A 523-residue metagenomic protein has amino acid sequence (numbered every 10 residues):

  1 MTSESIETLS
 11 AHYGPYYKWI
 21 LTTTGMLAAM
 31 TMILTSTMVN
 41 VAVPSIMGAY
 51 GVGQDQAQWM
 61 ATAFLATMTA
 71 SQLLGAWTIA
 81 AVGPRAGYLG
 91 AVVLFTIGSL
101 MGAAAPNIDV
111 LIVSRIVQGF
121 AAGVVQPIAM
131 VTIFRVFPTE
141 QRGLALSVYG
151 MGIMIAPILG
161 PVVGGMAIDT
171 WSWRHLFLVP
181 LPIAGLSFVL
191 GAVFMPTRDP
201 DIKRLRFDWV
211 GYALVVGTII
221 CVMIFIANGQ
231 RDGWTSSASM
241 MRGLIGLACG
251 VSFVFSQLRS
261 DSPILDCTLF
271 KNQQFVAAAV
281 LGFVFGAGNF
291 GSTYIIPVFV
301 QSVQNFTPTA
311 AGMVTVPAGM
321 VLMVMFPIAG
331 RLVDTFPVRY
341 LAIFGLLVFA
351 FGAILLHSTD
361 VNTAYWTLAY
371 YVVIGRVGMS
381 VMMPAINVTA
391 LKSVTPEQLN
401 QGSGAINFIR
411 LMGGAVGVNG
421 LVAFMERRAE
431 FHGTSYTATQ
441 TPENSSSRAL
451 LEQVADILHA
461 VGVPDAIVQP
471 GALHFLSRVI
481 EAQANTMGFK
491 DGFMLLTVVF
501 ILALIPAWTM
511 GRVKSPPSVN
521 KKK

Functional and structural regions predicted by a protein language model:
T2, E7, A11, Q56 (+3 more regions): Hydrophobic transmembrane architecture of multi-pass small-molecule transporters
Y16-A80, R85-Y88, D109-L111, G150-G152 (+6 more regions): Transmembrane core module of solute transporters
V41, L73-W77, I128, I158 (+7 more regions): Residue-level hotspots within transmembrane alpha-helices of multi-pass secondary transporters
V43, A156-I168, P297, G417-M425: Small-residue (Gly/Pro/Ala) motifs that create kinks and tight helix-helix packing interfaces
Q72-G211, S237: Helix-loop-helix hairpins in multi-pass membrane proteins, especially solute transporters
G98-A103, Q118, G191, F285 (+3 more regions): MFS-fold secondary transporters
G150, L159, S292, L368-E452: Small-residue-rich alpha-helical segments with characteristic i,i+4
L181-P200, V216-N228, G246-R259, L504-G511: C-terminal membrane-cytosol helix-exit motif in multi-pass small-molecule transporters
